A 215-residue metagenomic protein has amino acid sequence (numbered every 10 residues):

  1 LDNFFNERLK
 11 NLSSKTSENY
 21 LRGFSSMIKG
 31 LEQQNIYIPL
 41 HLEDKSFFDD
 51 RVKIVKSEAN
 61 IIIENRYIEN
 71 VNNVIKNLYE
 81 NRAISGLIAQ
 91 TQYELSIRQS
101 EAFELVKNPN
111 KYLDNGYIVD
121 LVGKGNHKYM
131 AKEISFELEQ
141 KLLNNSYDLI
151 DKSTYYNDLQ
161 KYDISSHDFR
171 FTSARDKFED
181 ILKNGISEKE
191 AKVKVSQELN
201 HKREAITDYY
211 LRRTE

Functional and structural regions predicted by a protein language model:
L1-V55: N-terminal core-binding DNA-recognition domain of tyrosine recombinases/integrases
R51-N73, G125-F136, L149-I150: DNA breakage-rejoining catalytic core of tyrosine-based enzymes
I68-I97: Basic, Lys/Arg- and aromatic-enriched nucleic-acid-binding interface segment
I88-A89, S100-L105, V195: Alpha-helix N-cap/helix-start motif at helix boundaries, enriched for small hydrophobics
L95, E104-L138: Conserved tyrosine-mediated DNA breakage-rejoining catalytic core shared by Y-recombinases
G123-S166: C-terminal catalytic core of Y-nucleophile DNA break-rejoin enzymes
K124, Q197-E215: Catalytic-site neighborhood detector that most strongly recognizes the C-terminal catalytic loop/helix of tyrosine
L159-K183, E188-Q197, H201: Short basic/aromatic active-site micro-motif
